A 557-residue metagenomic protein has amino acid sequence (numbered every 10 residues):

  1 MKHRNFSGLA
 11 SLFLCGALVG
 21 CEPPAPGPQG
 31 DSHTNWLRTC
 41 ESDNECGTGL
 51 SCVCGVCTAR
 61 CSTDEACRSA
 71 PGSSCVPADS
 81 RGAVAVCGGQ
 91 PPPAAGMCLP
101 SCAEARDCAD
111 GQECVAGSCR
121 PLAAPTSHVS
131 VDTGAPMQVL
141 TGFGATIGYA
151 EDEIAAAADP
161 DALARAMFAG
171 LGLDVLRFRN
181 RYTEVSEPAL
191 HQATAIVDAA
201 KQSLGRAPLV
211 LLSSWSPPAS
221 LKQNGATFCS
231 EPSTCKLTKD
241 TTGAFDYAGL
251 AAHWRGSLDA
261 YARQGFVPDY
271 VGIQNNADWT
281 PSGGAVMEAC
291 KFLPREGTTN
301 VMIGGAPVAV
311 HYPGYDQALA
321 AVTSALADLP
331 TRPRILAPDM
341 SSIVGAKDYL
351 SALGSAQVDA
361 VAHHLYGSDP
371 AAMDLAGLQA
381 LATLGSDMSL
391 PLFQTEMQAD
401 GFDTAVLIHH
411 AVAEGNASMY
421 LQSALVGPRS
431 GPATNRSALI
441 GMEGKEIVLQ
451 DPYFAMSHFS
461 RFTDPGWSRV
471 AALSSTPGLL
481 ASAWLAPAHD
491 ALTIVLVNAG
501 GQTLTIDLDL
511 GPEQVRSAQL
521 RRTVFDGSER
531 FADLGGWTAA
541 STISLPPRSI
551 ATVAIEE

Functional and structural regions predicted by a protein language model:
A17-G20: C-terminal motif of bacterial Sec signal peptides marking the signal peptidase cleavage site
P24-A124: Secreted, cysteine-rich disulfide-bonded mini-domains of extracellular proteins
D132-G134, F168-S351: Substrate-binding cleft and catalytic face of glycoside hydrolase catalytic domains, especially the flexible beta-alpha
P188-A195, I335, G354-T404: Glycoside hydrolase catalytic-domain groove-lining segments
M340-H364, D403-E414: Substrate-binding cleft/loops of secretory-pathway carbohydrate-active enzymes
P391-H458, V470-S474: Aromatic/acidic polysaccharide-binding cleft in carbohydrate-active enzymes
S475-Q514, R548: Carbohydrate-binding surface patches
G536-E557: C-terminal beta-strand-rich structural cap/linker in extracellular carbohydrate-active enzymes
